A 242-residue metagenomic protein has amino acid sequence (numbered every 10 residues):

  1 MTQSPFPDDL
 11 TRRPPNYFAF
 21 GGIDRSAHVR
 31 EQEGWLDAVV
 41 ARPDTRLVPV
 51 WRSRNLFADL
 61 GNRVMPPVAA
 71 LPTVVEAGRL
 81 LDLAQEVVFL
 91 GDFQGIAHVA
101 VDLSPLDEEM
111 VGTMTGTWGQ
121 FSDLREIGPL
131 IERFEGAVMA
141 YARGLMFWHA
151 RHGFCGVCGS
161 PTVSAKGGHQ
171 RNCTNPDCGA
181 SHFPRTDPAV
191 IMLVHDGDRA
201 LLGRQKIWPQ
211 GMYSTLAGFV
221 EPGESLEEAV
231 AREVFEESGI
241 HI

Functional and structural regions predicted by a protein language model:
M1-I131: N-terminal alpha-helical interaction blocks
A69-T73, G136, N172-P176: Short Pro/Gly-enriched beta-strand edge/turn motifs at strand-loop
L83, G116, P209-M212, A217: Functional cleft and adjacent loop/helix regions within the main domain that mediate ligand binding or catalysis
P129-F147: Short, charged surface segments at domain edges that flank catalytic/cofactor-binding sites
G144-F147, H152-I191: Acidic, metal-coordinating catalytic segment for phosphate/diphosphate chemistry, firing primarily on the Nudix
G159-A165, H195-G197, G239-H241: Secondary-structure boundary elements
R171-S214, H241: N-terminal strand-loop-strand
S214-I242: The catalytic Nudix box helix
